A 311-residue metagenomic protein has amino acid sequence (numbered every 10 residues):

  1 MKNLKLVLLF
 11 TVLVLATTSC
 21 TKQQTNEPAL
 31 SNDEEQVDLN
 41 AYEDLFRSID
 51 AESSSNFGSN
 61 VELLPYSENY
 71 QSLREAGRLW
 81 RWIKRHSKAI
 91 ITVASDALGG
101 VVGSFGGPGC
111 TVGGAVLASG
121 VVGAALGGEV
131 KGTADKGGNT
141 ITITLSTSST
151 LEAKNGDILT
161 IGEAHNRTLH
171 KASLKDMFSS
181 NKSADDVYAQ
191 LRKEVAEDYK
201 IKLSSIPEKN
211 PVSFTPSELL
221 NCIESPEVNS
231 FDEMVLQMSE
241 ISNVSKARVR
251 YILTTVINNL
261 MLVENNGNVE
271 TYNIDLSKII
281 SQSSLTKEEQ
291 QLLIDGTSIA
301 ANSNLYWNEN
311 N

Functional and structural regions predicted by a protein language model:
M1-V7: Bacterial N-terminal signal peptides that target proteins for export
L6, G107-C110, E309: Secondary-structure-rich domain cores
L6, T25-N26, G100: General alpha-helical segment detector with a strong preference for membrane-spanning helices and helix-boundary regions
L8-V12: Intrinsically disordered, low-complexity N-terminal regulatory segments enriched in Ser/Pro/Thr/Gly and acidic/Gln
L13-V14, G103: Residue-level signal for mature regions of secreted extracellular proteins and peptides
L15-S19: C-terminal motif of bacterial Sec signal peptides marking the signal peptidase cleavage site
K22-K84, G138-N311: Acidic/polar, low-complexity intrinsically disordered N-terminal segments immediately downstream of a Sec signal
R74-L145: Hydrophobic, gly/ala-rich membrane-insertion helices/peptides used by toxins and envelope proteins
